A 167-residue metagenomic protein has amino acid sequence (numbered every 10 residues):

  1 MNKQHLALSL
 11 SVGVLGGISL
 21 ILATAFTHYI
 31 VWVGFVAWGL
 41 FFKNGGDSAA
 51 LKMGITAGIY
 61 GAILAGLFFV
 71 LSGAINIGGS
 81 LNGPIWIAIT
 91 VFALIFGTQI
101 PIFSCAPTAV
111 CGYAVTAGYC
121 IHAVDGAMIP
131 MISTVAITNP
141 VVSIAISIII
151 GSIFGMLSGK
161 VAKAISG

Functional and structural regions predicted by a protein language model:
M1-K3, G13, I75-N76: Charged, low-complexity, helix/coiled-coil-prone segments
M1-K3, K163-G167: Short, charged juxtamembrane terminal tails flanking transmembrane helices
Q4-H5, L15-A49: Long, hydrophobic N-terminal alpha-helical segment
L6, L10-I18, L22, L51-L67 (+8 more regions): Hydrophobic, lipid-facing residues on alpha-helical transmembrane segments of integral membrane proteins
L20-G34, S72-A88: Structural signature of hydrophobic alpha-helical transmembrane segments
H28-G45, T90-F92, Q99-I132: Pore- and pathway-forming membrane helices of multi-pass small-molecule/ion transporters and channels
D47-I55, I77-G78, F103: Interfacial helix-loop-helix linkers and transmembrane-helix boundary segments in multi-pass membrane proteins
A74-I77, V124-T138: Membrane-interface helix termini and inter-helical loops of multi-pass transporters
